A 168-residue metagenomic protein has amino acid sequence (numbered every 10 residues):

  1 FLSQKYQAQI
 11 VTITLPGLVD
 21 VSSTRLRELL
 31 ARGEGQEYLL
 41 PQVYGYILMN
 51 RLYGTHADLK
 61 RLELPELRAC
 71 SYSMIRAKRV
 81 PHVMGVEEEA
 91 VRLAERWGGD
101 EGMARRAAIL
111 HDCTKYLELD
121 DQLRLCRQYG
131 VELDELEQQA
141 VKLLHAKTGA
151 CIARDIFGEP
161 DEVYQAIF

Functional and structural regions predicted by a protein language model:
F1-L62: Classical nucleotidyltransferase
L15-V19, L59-L64, A94, D121-L123 (+1 more regions): Short hydrophobic/aromatic-rich motifs at helix boundaries and adjacent loops
S23, L40, R61-L64, R68 (+2 more regions): Alpha-helix initiation and N-capping motif
T55-I75: Extreme N-terminal tail/first-helix region
A69-S73, V91, R96-F168: Divalent metal-dependent catalytic cores for phosphoryl transfer on phosphate-bearing substrates
